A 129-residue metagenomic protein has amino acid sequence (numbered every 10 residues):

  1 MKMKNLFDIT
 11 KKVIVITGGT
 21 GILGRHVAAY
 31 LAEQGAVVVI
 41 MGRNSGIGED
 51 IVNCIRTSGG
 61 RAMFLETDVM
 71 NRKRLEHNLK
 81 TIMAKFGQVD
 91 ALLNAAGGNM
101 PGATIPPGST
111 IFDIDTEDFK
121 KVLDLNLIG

Functional and structural regions predicted by a protein language model:
M1-V15: Flexible N-terminal pre-Rossmann segment of NAD(P)-dependent oxidoreductases
V13, T20-G21, N44: Conserved glycine-rich cofactor-binding loop
G24-R25: N-terminal Rossmann-fold NAD(P) dinucleotide-binding loop
A36-I51: Conserved glycine-rich Rossmann-like NAD(P)H-binding loop of the short-chain dehydrogenase/reductase
S45, E66-N78, T116: The beta1-alpha1 cofactor-binding region of Rossmann-like NAD(H)/NADP(H)-dependent oxidoreductases
S58-R61, T81-N94, M100, D115-D118: A glycine-rich helix->loop->beta "capping" turn within Rossmann-like NAD(P)(H)-dependent oxidoreductase domains
A103-I111, D115-K120: Substrate-binding pocket helix/loop in short-chain dehydrogenase/reductase
